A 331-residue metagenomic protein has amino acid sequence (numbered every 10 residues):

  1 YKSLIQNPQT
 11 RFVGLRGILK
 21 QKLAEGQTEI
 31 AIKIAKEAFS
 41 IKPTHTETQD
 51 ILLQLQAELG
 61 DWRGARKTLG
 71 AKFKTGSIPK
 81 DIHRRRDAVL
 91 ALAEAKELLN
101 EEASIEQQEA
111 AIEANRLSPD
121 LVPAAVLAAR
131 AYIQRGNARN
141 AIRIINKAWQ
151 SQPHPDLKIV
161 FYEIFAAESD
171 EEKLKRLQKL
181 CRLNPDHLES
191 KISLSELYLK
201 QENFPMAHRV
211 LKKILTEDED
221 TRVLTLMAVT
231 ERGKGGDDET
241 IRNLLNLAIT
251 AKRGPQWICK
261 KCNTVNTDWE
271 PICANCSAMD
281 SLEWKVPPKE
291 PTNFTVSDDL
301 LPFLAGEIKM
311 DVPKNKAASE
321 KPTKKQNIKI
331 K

Functional and structural regions predicted by a protein language model:
Y1-P271, N275, L282-N293, D298-K331: Repeat-based scaffolding regions
